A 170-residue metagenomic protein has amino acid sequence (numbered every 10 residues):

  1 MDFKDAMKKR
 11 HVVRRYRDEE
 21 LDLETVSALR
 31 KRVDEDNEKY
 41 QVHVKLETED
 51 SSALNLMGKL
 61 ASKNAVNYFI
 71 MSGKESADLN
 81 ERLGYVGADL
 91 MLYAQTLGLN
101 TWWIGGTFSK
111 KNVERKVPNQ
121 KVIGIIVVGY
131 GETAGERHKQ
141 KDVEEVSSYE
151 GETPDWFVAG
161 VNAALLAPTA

Functional and structural regions predicted by a protein language model:
M1-A170: Acidic, surface-exposed loops and disordered segments
